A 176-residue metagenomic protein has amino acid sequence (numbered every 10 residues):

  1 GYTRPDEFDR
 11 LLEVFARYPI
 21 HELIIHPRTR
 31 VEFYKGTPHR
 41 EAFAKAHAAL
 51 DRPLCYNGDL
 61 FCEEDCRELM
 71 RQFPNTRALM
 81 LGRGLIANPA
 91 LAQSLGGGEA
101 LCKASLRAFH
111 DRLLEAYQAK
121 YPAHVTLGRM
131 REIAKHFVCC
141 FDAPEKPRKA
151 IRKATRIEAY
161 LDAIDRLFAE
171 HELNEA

Functional and structural regions predicted by a protein language model:
G1-A176: Flavin-dependent oxidoreductase catalytic cores
